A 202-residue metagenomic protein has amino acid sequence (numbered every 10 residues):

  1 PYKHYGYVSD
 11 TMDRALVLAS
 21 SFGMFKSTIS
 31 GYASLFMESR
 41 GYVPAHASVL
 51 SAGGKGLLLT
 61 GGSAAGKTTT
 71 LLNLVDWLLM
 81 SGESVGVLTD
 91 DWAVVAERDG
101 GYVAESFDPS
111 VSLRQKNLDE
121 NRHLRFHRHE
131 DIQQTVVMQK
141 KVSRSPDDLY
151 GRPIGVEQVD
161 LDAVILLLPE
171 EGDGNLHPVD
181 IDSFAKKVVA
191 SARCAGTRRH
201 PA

Functional and structural regions predicted by a protein language model:
P1-F36: Charged, amphipathic alpha-helical linker segments immediately N-terminal to NTP-binding catalytic cores
F36-M37, L78: Structural motif corresponding to the C-terminal cap of alpha-helices
G41-Y42: Short coil-to-beta microelement around the adenine-binding A-loop and adjacent beta1/P-loop entry of ABC ATPase
H46-G62, L72-A202: Glycine-rich, often acidic-flanked micro-motifs that create phosphate/phosphodiester-binding or positioning elements
A65-K67: Conserved glycine(s) of the Walker
